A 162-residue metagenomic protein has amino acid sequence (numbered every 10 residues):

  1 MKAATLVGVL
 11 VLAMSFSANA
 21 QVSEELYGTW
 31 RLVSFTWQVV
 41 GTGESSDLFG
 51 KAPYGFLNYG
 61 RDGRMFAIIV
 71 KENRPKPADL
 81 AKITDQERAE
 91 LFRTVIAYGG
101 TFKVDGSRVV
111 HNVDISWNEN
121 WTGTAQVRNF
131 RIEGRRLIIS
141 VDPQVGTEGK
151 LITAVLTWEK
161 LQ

Functional and structural regions predicted by a protein language model:
A4-S15: Bacterial N-terminal signal peptides
F16-Q162: Lipid interaction determinants
